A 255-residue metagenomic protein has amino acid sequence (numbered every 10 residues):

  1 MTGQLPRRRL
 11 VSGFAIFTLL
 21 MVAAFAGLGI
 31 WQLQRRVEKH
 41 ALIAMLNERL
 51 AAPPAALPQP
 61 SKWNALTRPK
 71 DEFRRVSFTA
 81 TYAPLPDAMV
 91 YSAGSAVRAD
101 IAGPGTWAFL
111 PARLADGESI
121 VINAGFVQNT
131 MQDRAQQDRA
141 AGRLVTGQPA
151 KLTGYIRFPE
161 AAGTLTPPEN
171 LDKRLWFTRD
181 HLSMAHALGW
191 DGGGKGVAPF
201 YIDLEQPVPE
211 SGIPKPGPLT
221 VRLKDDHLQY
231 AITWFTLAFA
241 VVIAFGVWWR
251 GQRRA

Functional and structural regions predicted by a protein language model:
T2-A255: Surface-exposed, charge/polar-rich loops and edge strands
